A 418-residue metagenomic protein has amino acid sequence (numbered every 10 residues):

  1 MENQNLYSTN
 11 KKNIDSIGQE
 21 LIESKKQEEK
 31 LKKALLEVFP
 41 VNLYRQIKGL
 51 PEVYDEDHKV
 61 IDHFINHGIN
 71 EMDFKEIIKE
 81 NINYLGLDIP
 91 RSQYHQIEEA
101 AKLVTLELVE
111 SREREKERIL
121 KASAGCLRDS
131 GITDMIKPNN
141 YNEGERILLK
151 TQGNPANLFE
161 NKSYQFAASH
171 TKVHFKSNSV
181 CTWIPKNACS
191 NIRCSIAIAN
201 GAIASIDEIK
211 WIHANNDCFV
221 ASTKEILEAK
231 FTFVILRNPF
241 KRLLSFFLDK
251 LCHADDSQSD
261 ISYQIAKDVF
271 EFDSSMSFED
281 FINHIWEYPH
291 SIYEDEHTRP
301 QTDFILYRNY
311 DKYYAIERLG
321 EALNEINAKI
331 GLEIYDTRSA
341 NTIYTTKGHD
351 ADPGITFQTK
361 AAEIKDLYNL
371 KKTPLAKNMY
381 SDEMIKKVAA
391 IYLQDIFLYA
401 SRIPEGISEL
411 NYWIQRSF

Functional and structural regions predicted by a protein language model:
M1-T9: N-terminal acidic, proline/glycine-rich, low-complexity intrinsically disordered segments
N10-N13, I89: DnaQ-like (DEDDh/DEDDy) 3′-5′ exonuclease domain used for proofreading and 3′-end trimming on nucleic acids
Q27-E110: Charge-rich, low-complexity intrinsically disordered regions
I119-F418: Membrane-interface amphipathic segments in extracytoplasmic regions
